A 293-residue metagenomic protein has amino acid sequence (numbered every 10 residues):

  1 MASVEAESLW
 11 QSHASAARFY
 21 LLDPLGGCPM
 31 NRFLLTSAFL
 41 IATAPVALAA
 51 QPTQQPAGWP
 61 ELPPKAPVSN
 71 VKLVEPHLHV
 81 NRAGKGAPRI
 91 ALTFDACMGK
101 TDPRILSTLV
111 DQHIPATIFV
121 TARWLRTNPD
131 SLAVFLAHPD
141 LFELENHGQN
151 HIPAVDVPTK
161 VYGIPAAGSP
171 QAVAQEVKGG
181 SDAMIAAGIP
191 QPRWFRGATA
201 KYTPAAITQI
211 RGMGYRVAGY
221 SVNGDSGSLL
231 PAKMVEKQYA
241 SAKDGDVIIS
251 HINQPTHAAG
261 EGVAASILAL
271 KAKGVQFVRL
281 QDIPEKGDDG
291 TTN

Functional and structural regions predicted by a protein language model:
F19-Y20, F33, F39: Aromatic (phenylalanine/tyrosine) cluster motif
N31-T36, A47-L92, M98-P103, S266-I267 (+1 more regions): N-terminal pre-catalytic segment of deacetylase/amide-hydrolase enzymes
Q55-G58, P88-R89, V110-E236, A242-Q254: Metal-dependent polysaccharide deacetylase catalytic core of the NodB/CE4 family, i.e., the active-site-bearing domain
K243-Q281: Catalytic grooves of carbohydrate-active enzymes
